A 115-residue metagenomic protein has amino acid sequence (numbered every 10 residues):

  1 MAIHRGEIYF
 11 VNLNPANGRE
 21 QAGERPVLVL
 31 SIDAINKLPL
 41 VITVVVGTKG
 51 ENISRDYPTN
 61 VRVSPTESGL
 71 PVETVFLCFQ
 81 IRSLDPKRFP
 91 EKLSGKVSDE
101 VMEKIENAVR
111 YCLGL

Functional and structural regions predicted by a protein language model:
M1-L115: Conserved functional hotspots at enzyme active or ligand-binding sites that engage polyanionic ligands
